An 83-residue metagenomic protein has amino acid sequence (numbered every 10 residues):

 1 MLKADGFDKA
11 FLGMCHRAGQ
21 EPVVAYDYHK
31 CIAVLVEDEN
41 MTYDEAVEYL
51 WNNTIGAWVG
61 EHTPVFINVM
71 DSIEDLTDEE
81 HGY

Functional and structural regions predicted by a protein language model:
M1-Y83: C-terminal alpha-helical interaction appendages
